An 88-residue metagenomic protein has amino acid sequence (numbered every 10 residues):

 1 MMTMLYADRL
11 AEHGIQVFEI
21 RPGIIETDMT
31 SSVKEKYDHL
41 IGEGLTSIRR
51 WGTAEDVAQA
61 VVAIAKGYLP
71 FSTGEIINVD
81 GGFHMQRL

Functional and structural regions predicted by a protein language model:
M1-R9: Conserved catalytic helix of short-chain dehydrogenase/reductases
D8-A11, P70: Alpha-helical segment proximal to the catalytic Tyr-Lys
E12, V17, R21-S32: Short, flexible catalytic-loop segment of classical short-chain dehydrogenase/reductase
S32-T46: A short C-terminal helix-loop "cap" of Rossmann-like NAD(P)-dependent dehydrogenase/epimerase domains
T46-V57: A conserved structural motif in NAD(P)-dependent oxidoreductases
V57-A58, I64: Non-catalytic, hydrophobic alpha-helical segments
G67: Conserved N-box asparagine in the HATPase_c
T73-L88: Short C-terminal tail/terminal secondary-structure segment of NAD(P)H-dependent dehydrogenase/reductase domains
